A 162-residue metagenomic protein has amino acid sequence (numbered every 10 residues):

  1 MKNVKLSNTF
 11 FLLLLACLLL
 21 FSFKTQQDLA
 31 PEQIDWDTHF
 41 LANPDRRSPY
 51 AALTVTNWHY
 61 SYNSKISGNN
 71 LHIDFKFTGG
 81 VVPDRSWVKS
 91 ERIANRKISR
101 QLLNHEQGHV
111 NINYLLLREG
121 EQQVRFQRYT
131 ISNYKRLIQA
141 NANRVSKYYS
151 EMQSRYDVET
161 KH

Functional and structural regions predicted by a protein language model:
M1-L29: Bacterial Sec-dependent N-terminal signal peptides
T9-L12, W87-K89, V110, S132: Residues in flexible loops and secondary-structure boundaries
Q27-F77, V81-S90, T130-H162: Metalloprotease/metallohydrolase-associated module, dominated by Zn2+-dependent proteases
G80, D84-E121: Mid-length scaffold segments of soluble, non-membrane domains
E106-Q107, N111, G120, V124 (+4 more regions): Sec/Tat-exported extracytoplasmic proteins
